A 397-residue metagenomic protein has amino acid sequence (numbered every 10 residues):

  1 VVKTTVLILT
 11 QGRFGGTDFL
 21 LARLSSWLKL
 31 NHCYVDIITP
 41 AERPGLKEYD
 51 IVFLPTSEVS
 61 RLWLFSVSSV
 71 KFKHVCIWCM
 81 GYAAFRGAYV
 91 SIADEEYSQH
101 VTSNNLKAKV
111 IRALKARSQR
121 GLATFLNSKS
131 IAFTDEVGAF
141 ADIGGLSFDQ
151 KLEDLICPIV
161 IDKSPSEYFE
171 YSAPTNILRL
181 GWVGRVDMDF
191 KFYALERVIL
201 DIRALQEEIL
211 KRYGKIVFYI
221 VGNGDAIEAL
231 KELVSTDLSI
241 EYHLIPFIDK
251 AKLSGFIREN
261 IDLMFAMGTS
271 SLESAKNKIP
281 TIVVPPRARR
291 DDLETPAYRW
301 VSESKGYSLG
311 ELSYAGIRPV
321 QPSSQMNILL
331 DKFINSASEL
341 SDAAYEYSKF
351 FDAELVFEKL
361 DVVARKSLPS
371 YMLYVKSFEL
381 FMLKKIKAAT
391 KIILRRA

Functional and structural regions predicted by a protein language model:
G16, Y314-F381: A charged, aromatic-enriched C-terminal amphipathic alpha-helix characteristic of glycosyltransferases across folds
L54-S60, C79-Y82: Short His-centered aromatic/hydrophobic patch
S68-R112, I282-V284: Active-site proximal beta-strand in glycosyltransferases
A108-E153: A short, active-site helix/loop in glycosyltransferases that binds the activated sugar's phosphate group
E136-F140, K151-E167, D225: Short beta-strand->alpha-helix junction loop in the catalytic core of nucleotide-activated group-transfer enzymes
D162-S166, A173-A229: Conserved catalytic-core segment of nucleotide-activated headgroup transferases in glycan assembly
E228-I248: Nucleotide-activated donor-binding/catalytic signature segment of Leloir-type glycosyltransferases, i.e., the conserved
S270-S338: Catalytic binding pocket for nucleotide-activated donors in carbohydrate/polymer assembly enzymes
